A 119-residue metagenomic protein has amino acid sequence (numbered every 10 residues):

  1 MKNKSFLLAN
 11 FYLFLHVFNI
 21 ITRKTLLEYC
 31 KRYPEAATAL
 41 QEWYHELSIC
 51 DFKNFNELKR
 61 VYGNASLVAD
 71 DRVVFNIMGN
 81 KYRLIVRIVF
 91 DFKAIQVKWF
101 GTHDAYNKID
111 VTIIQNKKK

Functional and structural regions predicted by a protein language model:
K2-K81, V89-Q96, H103-K119: Basic, Lys/Arg-enriched alpha-helical interface segments
